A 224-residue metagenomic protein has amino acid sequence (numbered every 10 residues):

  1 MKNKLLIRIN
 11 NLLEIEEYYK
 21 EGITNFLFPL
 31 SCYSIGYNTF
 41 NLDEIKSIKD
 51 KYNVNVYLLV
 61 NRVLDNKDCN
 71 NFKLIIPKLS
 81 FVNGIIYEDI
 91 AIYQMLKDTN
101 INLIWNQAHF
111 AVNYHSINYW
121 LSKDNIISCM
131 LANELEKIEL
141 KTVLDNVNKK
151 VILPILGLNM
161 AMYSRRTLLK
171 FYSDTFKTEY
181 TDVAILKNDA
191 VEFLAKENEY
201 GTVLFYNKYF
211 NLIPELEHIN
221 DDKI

Functional and structural regions predicted by a protein language model:
M1-Y119, M130-I224: Active-site pocket-lining/capping segments in soluble small-molecule metabolic enzymes
K123-D124: N-terminal capping/small domains of soluble enzymes
